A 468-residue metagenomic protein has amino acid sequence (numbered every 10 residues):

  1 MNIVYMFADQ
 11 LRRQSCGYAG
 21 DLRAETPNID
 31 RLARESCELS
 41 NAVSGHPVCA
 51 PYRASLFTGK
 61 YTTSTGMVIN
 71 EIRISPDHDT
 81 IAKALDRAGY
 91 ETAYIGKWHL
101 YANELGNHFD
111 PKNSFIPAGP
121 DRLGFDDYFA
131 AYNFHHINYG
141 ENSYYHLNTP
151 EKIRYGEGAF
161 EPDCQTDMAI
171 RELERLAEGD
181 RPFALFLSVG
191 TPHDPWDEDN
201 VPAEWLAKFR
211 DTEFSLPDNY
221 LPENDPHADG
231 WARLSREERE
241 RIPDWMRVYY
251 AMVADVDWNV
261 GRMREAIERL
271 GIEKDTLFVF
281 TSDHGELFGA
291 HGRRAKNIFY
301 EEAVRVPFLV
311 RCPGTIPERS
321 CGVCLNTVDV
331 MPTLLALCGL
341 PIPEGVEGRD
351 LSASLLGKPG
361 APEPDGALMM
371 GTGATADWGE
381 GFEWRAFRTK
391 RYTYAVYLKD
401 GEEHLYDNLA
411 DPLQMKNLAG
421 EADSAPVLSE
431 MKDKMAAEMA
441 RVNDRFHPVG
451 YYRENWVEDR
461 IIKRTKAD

Functional and structural regions predicted by a protein language model:
M1-Y397, E402-E403, P412-A440, F446-H447 (+1 more regions): Formylglycine-dependent sulfatase
